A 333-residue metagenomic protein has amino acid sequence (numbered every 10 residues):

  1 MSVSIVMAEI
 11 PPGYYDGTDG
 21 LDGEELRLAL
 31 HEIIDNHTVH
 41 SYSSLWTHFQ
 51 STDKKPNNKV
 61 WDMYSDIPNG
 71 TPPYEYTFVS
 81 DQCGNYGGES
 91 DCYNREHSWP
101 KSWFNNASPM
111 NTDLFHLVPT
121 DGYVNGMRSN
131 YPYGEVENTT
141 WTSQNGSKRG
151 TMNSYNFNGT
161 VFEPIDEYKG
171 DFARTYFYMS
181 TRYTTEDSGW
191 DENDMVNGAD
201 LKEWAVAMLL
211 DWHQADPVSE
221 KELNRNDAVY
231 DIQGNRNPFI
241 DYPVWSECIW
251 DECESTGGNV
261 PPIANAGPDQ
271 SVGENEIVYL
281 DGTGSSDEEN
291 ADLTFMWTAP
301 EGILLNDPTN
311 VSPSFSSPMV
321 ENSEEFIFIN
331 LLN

Functional and structural regions predicted by a protein language model:
V6-G70, I249: N-terminal module-boundary/linker segments of secreted carbohydrate-active enzymes
C83-T256: Domain-level detector of nuclease and nuclease-like folds in predominantly extracellular/periplasmic contexts
N259-I263, P313: Proline-centered linker/hinge motifs at extracellular inter-domain junctions
N265-D269, A299-P300: Surface-exposed, proline-enriched loop/turn segments that connect beta strands in immunoglobulin-like
G267-G273, G284: Short beta-strand segments of immunoglobulin-like
D281-E289: Acidic, Ser/Thr
E288-M296: Solvent-exposed loop segments of extracellular immunoglobulin-like
F295-S316: Surface-exposed, flexible coil segments in extracellular/virion-facing regions
